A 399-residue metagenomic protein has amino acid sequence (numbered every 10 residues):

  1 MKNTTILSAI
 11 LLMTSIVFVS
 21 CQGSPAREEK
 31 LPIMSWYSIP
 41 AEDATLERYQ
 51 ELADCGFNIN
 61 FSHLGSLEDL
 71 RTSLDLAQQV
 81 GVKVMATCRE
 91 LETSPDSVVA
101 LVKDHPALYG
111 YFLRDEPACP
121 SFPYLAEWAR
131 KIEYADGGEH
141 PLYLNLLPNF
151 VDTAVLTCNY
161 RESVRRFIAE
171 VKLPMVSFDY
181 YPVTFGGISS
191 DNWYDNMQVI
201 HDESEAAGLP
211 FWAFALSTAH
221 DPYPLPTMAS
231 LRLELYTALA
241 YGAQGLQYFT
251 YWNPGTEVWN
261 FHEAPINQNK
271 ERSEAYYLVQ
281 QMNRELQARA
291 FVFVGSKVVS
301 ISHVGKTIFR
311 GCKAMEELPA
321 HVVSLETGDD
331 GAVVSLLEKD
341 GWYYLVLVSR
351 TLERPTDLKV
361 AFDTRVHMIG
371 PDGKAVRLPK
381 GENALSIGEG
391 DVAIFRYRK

Functional and structural regions predicted by a protein language model:
M1-A9: Bacterial N-terminal signal peptides that target proteins for export
L11-M13: Core hydrophobic alpha-helical transmembrane segments of single-pass membrane proteins
V19-S20: C-terminal motif of bacterial Sec signal peptides marking the signal peptidase cleavage site
S24-R365, P371-K399: Glycan-processing catalytic domains of CAZymes
